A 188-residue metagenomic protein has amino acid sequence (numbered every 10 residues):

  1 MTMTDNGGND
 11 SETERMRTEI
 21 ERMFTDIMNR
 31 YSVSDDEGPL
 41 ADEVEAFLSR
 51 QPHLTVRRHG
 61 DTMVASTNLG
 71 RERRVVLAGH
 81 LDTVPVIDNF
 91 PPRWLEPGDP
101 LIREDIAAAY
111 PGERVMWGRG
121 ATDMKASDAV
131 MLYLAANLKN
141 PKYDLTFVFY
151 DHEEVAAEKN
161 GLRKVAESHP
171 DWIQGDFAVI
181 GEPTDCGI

Functional and structural regions predicted by a protein language model:
T2-A121, K139-K142: Acidic/His- and Gly-rich active-site-bordering loop/insert found across diverse amide/peptide-bond hydrolases
M124-I188: Acidic/histidine-rich catalytic neighborhood of metal-dependent amide-processing enzymes
